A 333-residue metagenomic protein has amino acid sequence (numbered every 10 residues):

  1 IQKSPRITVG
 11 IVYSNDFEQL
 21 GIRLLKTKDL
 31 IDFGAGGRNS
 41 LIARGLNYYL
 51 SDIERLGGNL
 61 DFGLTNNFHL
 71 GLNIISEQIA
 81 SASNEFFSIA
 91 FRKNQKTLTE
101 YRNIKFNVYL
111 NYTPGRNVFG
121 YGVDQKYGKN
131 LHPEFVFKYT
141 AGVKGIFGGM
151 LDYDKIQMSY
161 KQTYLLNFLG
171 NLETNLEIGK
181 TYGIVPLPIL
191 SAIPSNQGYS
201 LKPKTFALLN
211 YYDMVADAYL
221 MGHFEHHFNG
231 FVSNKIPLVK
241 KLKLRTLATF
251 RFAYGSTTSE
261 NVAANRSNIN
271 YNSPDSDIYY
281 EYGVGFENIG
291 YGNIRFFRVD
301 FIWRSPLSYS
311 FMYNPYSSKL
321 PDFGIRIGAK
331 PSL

Functional and structural regions predicted by a protein language model:
I1-L333: Exposed, low-structure sequence patches enriched in small/polar residues
